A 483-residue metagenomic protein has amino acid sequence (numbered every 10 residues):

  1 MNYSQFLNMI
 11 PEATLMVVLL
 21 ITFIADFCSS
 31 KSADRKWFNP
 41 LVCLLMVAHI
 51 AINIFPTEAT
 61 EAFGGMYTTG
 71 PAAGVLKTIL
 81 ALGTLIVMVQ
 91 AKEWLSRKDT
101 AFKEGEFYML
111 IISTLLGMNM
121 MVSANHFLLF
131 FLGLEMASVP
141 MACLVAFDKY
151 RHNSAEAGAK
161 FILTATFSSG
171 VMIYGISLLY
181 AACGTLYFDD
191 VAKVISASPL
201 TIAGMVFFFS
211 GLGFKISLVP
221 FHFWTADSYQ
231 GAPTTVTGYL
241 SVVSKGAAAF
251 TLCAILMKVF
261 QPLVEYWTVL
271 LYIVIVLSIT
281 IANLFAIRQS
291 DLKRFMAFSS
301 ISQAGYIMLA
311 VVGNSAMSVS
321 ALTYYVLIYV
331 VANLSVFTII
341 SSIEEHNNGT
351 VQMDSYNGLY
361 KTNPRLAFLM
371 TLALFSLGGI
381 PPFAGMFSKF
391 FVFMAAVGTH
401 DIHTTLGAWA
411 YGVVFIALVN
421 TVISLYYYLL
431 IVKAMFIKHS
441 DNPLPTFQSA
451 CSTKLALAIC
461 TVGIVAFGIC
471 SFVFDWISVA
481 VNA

Functional and structural regions predicted by a protein language model:
M1-A483: Alpha-helical transmembrane segments of multi-pass membrane proteins predominantly involved in bioenergetics
